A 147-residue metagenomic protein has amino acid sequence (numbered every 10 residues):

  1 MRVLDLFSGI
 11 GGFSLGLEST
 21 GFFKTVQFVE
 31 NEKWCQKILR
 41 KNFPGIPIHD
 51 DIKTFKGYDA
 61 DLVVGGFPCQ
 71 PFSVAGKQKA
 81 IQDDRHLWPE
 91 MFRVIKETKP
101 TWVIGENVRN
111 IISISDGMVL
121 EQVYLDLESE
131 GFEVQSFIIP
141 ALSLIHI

Functional and structural regions predicted by a protein language model:
F7-S8: Class I SAM-dependent methyltransferase "Motif I" SAM/SAH-binding loop
G11, L15: Glycine-rich SAM-binding Motif I of class I
G16-F23, N42: A short, Lys/Arg-enriched amphipathic alpha-helix followed by its capping loop at the start of a domain
V29-E30, E106: Conserved acidic E/D residue at the C-terminus of a beta-strand in Rossmann-like folds
Q36: Short alpha-helix immediately C-terminal to the canonical SAM-binding loop
L39: Conserved SAM-binding loop
G45-D50: Conserved SAM-binding strand-loop segment of SAM-dependent methyltransferases
T54-D61, F67-I145: Class I S-adenosyl-L-methionine
